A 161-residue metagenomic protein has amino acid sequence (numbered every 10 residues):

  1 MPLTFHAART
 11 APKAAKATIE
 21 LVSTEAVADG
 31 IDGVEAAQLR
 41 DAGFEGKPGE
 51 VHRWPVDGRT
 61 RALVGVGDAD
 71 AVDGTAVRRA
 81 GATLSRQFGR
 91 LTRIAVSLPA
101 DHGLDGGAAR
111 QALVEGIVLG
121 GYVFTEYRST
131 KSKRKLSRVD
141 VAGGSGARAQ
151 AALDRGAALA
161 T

Functional and structural regions predicted by a protein language model:
M1-T161: Glycine-/small-residue-enriched capping loops at alpha/beta junctions
